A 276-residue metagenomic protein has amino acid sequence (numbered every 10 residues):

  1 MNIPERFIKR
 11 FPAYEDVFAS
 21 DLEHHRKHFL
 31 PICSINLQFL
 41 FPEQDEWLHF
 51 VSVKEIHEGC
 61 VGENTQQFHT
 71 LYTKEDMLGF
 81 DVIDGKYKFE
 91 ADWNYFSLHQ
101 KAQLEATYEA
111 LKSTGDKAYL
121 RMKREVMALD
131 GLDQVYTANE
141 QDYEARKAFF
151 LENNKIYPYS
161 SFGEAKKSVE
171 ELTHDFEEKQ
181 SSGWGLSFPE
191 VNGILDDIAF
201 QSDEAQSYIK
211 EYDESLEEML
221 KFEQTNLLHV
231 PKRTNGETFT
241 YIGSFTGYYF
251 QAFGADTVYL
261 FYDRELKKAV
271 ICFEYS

Functional and structural regions predicted by a protein language model:
M1-S276: Long compositionally biased, domain-poor regions of proteins
